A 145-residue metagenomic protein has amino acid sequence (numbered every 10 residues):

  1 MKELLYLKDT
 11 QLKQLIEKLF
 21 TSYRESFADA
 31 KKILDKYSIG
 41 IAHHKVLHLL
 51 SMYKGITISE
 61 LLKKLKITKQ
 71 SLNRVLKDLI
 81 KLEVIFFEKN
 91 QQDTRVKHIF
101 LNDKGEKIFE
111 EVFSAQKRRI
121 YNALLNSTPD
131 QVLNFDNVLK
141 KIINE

Functional and structural regions predicted by a protein language model:
M1-K8, P129-E145: C-terminal regulatory/oligomerization modules of transcriptional regulators
M1-Y37: N-terminal leader segment of winged-helix/HTH proteins
F20, H48-M52, F113: Short, locally clustered residues in the helix-turn-helix/winged-helix DNA-binding domain
F27, K77-N134: Charged, amphipathic alpha-helical coiled-coil/dimerization segments
A28-T68: N-terminal helix-turn-helix DNA-binding core of bacterial DNA-binding proteins
I58-S59, Q70, K77, K97: Residues within helix-turn-helix
